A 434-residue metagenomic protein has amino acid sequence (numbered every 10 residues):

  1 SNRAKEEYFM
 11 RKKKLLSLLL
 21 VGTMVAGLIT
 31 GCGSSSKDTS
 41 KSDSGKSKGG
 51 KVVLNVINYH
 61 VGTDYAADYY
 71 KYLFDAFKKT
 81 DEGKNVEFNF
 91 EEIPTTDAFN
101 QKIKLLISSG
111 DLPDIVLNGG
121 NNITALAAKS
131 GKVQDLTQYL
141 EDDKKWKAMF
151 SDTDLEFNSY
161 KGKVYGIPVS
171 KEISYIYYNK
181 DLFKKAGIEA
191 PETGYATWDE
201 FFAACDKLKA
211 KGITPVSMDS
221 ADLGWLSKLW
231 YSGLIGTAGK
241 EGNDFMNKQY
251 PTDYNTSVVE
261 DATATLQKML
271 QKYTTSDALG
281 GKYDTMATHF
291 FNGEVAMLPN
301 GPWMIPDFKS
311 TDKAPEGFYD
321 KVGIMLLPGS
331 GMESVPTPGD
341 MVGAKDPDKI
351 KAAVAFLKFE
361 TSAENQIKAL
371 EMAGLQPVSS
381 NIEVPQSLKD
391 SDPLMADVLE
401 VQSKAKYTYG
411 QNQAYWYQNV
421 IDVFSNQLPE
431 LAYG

Functional and structural regions predicted by a protein language model:
S1-F9: Short, Lys/Arg-enriched N-terminal segments with co-localized hydrophobic residues within the first ~10-30 amino acids
R11-L19, C32-A125, K129-S130, E141-K145 (+3 more regions): Conserved N-terminal structural module of periplasmic/extracytoplasmic solute-binding proteins
G27-G31: C-terminal motif of bacterial Sec signal peptides marking the signal peptidase cleavage site
K79, K84-E87, A186-E189, Q271-K272 (+1 more regions): Extracytoplasmic/periplasmic substrate-recognition and gating elements
G119-Y175, F202, L229-S232, Y319-G323 (+2 more regions): Hinge/lid segment of periplasmic solute-binding proteins
T153, D320-M325, L370-N426, E430: Long, aromatic- and glycine/proline-rich binding clefts that accommodate carbohydrate-like moieties
Y160-V169, S174, K184, D199-P251 (+1 more regions): Extracytoplasmic/periplasmic solute-binding protein
A203-K207, N247-G280: Glycine-centered hinge/linker elements that transmit conformational signals in sensory and ligand-binding systems
